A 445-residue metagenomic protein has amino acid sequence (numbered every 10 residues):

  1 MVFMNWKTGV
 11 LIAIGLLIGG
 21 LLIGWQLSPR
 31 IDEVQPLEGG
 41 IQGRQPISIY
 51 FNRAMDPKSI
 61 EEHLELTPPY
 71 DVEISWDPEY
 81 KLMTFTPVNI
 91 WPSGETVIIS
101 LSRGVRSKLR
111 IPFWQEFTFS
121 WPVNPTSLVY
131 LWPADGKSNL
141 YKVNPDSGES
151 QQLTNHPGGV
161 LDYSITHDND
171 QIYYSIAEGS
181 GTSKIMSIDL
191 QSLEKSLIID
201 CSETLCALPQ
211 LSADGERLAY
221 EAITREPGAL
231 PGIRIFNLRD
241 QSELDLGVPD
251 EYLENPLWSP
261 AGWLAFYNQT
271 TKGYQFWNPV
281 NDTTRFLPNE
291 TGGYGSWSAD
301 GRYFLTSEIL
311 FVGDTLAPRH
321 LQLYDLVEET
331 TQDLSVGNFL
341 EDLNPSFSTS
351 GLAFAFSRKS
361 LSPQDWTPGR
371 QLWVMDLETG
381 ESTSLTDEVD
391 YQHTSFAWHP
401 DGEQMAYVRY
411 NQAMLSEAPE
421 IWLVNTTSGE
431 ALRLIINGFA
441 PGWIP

Functional and structural regions predicted by a protein language model:
V2-T126, D146-S164, D170, A177 (+5 more regions): Acidic, low-complexity Ser/Thr/Gly/Pro-rich repeat segments typical of extracellular/periplasmic and surface-exposed
S107, F113, P145-L161, S187-A207 (+5 more regions): Multi-bladed beta-propeller domains
T126-S138, L161, G181-S183, C201 (+4 more regions): Beta-propeller folds
V129-G136, T154, I165, Y173-G179 (+5 more regions): Beta-strand C-termini and the immediately following turn/loop, strongest in propeller blades
G136-K142, S180-M186, P227-R234, T271-W277 (+3 more regions): Structural motif
P157-S175, C201-E221, L244-Y267, F286-I309 (+3 more regions): Conserved beta-propeller blade repeats
A317-R319, E329, D333, G337-P345 (+1 more regions): Flexible, glycine-rich surface segments
T394-S395, G402-A413, E417-E420: C-terminal structured domain segments
